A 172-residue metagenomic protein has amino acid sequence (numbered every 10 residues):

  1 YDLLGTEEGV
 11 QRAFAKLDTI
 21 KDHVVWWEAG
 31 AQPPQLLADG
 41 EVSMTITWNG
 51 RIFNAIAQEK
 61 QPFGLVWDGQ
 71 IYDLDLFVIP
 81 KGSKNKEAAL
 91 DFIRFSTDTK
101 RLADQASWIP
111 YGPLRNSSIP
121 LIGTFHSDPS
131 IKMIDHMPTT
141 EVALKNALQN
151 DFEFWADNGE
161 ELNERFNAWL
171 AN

Functional and structural regions predicted by a protein language model:
Y1-G64: Ligand-binding pocket segment of bilobal, Venus flytrap-like solute-binding proteins
E7-Q11, E28-A31, S83-E87, T99 (+1 more regions): Soluble non-cytosolic domains of exported or imported proteins
F14-D18, P34, A38, I46 (+4 more regions): Non-transmembrane alpha-helical segments in soluble domains of secreted/periplasmic/extracellular proteins
A15-T19, E59-S83, H126-P129: Periplasmic-binding protein-like
I20-V24, E41, I56-E59, S96-K100 (+2 more regions): Sec/Tat-exported extracytoplasmic proteins
Q35, T140-N172: Conserved C-terminal helix/tail region of periplasmic/extracytoplasmic solute-binding proteins
G50-F53, Q70-Y72, K84, K100: Solvent-exposed loop/turn segments at secondary-structure junctions within structured extracellular/periplasmic domains
P80-N146: Mature extracytoplasmic/periplasmic domains
